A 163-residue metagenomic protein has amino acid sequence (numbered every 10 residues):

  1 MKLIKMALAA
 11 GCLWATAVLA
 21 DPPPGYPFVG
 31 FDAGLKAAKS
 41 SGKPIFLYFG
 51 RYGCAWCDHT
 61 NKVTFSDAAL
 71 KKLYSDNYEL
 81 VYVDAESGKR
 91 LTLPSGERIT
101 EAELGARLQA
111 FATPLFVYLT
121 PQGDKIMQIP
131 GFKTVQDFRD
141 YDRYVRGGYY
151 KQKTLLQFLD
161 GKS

Functional and structural regions predicted by a protein language model:
M1-L8: Bacterial N-terminal signal peptides that target proteins for export
A15-A17: N-terminal signal peptide c-region/cleavage motif recognized by signal peptidases
G25-F28, L70-I99: Thiol-based oxidoreductase modules, predominantly thioredoxin-like and allied folds used for disulfide exchange
P27-I45, Y74: A short beta-strand-turn-helix
S41-A55: Short active-site neighborhood of thiol/selenol oxidoreductases, capturing the structured segment around
D58-S75: Typically the conserved alpha-helix immediately C-terminal to a functionally engaged Cys/Sec in thioredoxin-like
E103-R107, F111-I129: A short, hydrophobic beta-strand/beta-hairpin element that forms part of a small beta-sheet core
F132-S163: Thiol-/selenol-based redox modules, centered on thioredoxin-like and closely related oxidoreductase domains
